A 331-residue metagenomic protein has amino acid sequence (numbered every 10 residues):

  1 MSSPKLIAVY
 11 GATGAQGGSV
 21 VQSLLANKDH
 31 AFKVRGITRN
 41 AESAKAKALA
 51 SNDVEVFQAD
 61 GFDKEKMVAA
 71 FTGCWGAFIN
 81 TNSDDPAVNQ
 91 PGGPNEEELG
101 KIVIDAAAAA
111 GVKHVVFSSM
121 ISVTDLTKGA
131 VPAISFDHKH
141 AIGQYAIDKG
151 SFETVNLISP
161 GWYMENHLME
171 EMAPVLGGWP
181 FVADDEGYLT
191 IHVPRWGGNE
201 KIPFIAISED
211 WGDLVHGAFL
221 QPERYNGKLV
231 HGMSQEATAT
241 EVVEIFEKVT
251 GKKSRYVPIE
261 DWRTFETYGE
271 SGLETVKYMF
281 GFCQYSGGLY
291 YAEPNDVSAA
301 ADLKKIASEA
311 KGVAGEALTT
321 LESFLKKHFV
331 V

Functional and structural regions predicted by a protein language model:
S2-K33, I37-K47, F62-E65, A70-T72 (+7 more regions): Oxidoreductase cofactor-interface core, primarily capturing Rossmann-like NAD(P)-dependent enzymes
A8, F57, V116: Conserved Rossmann-like nucleotide-binding pocket used by diverse enzymes that bind dinucleotide cofactors
L49-D63: Rossmann-fold cofactor-recognition segment
K113: Short acidic/polar active-site loop segments enriched in Thr and Asp
S254-R263: A generic structural motif
W262-V331: A hydrophobic C-terminal alpha-helical subdomain
